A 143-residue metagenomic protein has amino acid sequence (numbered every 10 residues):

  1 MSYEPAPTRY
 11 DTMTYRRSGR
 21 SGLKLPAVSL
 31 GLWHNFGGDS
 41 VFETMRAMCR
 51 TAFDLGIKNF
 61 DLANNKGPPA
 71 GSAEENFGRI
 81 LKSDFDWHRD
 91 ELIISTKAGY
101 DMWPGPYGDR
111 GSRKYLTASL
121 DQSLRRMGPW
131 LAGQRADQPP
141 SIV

Functional and structural regions predicted by a protein language model:
M1-I93: N-terminal binding-site loop/beta-alpha segment at the start of enzyme catalytic domains that lines or forms
W33-N35, A63-N65, K97-D101, D137-P140: Active-site beta-loop-alpha junctions enriched in small/polar residues
F53-L55, K97-M102, S119-L120: A short, hydrophobic secondary-structure junction motif
N76-I80, K97, Y115-Q122: Generic beta-strand or strand-like secondary-structure segments
D84-G111: Structural motif corresponding to the early beta-alpha repeats
W103-V143: Glycine/proline-rich, positively charged, aromatic-decorated active-site loop/lid region on the catalytic face
